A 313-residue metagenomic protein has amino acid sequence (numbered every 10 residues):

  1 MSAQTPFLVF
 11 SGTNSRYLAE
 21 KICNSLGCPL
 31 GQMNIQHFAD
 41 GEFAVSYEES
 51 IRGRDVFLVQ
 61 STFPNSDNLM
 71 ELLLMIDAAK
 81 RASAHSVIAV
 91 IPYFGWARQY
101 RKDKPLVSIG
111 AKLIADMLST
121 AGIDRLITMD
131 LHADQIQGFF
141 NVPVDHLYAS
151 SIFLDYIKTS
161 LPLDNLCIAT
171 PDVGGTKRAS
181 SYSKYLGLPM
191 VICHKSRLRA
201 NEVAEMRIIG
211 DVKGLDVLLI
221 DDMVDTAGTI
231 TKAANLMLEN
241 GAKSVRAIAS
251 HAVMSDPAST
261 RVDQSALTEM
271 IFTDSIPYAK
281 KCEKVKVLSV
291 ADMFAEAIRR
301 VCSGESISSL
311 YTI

Functional and structural regions predicted by a protein language model:
M1-I313: PRPP-associated nucleotide enzymes
